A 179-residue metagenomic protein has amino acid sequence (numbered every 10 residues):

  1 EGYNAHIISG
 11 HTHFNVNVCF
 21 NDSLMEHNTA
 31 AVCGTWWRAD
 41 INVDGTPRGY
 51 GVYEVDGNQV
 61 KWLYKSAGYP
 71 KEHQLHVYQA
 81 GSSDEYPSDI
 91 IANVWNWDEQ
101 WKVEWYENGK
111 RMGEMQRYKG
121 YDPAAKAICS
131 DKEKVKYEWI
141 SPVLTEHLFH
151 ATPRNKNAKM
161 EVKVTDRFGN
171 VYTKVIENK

Functional and structural regions predicted by a protein language model:
E1-G81, R111-G113, S130: Conserved beta-sheet core of the metallophosphoesterase superfamily
L75-K179: Long, low-complexity serine/threonine/glycine- and acidic-rich segments characteristic of extracellular
